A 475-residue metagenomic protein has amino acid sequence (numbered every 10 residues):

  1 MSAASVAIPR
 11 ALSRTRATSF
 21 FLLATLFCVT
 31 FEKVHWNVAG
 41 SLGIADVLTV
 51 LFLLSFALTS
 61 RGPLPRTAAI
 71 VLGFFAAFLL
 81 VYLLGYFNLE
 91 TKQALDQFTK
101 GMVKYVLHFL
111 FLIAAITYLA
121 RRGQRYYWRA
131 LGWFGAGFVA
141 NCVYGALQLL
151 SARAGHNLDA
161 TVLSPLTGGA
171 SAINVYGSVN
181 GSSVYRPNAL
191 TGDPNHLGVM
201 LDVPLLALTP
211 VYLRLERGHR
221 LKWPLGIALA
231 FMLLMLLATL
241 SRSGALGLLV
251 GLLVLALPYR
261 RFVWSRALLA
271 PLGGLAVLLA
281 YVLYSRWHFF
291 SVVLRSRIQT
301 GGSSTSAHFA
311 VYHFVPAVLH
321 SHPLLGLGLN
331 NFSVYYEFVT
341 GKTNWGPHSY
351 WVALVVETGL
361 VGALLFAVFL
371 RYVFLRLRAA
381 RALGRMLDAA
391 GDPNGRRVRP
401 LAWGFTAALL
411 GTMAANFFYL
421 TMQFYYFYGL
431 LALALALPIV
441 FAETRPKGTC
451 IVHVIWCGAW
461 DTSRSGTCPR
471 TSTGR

Functional and structural regions predicted by a protein language model:
M1-R10, V47-G62, P204-E216, V361-D388: Hydrophobic, aromatic-rich transmembrane alpha-helices and their immediate juxtamembrane boundary segments
T15-W36, V47-A114, T412: N-terminal hydrophobic segments of proteins, predominantly signal-anchor/transmembrane helices of inner/organellar
F20-C28, P224-M232, L377-F418, A434: Loop-to-helix entry and N-terminal half of a specific, functionally important transmembrane alpha helix in multi-pass
L23, C28, V50-F56, L249-L252 (+3 more regions): Transmembrane alpha-helices of multi-pass inner-membrane enzymes
L110-A114, W128-Y259, L275, Y372-A382 (+1 more regions): Alpha-helical transmembrane segments of multi-pass inner-membrane proteins
V143, L149-R153, T239, A256-Q299 (+2 more regions): A membrane-periplasm/extracellular boundary helix in multi-pass inner-membrane enzymes that assemble envelope glycans
Y185, S285, F289-T358, R381-D388: Long extracytoplasmic/lumenal interhelical loops at the membrane interface of multi-pass membrane proteins
A189, D193-N195, L233, H313 (+4 more regions): A conserved mid-to-late transmembrane alpha helix and its immediate loop/hinge that forms the functional core
